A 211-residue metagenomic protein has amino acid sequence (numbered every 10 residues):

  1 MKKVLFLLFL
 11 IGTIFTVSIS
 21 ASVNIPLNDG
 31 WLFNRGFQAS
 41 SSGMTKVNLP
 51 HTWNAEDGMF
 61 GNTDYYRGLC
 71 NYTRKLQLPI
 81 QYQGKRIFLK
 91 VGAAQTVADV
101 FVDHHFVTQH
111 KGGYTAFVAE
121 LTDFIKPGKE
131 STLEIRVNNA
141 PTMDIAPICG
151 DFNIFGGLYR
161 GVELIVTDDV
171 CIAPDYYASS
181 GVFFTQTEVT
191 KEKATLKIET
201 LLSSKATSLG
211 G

Functional and structural regions predicted by a protein language model:
M1-V4: Positively charged n-region of N-terminal signal peptides that target proteins for export
L7-T16: Bacterial N-terminal signal peptides
S20-M59, T132, R136, T142 (+1 more regions): Accessory carbohydrate-binding/adhesion or oligomerization-edge regions at the termini of glycan-active proteins
P26-D29, A94, L209-G210: A short, compositionally biased
N34-G36, R67-D175, S179-G181, K205: Accessory beta-strand-rich segments of carbohydrate-active enzymes
V102, K191-G211: Beta-strand-rich binding/interaction modules
V182-K191: Short beta-strand segments of immunoglobulin-like
